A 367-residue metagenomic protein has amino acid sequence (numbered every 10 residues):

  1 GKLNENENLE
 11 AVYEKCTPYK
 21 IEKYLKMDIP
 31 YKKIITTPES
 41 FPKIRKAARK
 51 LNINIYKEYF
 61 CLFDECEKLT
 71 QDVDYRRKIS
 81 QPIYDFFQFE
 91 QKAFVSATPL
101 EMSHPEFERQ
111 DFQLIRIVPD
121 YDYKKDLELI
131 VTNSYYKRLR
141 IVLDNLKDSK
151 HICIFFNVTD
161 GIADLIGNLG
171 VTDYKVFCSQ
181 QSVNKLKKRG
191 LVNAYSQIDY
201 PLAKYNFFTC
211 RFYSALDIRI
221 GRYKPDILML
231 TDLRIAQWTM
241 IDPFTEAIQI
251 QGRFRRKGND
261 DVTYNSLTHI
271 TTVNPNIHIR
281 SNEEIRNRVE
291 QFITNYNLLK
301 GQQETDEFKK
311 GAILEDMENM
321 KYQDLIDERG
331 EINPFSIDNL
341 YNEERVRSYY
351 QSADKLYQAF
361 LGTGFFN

Functional and structural regions predicted by a protein language model:
G1-L3, I34-P38, R138-G170: Conserved strand-helix element at the start of the C-terminal RecA-like helicase core
N6-R49, K188-Y195: Inter-Walker segment of RecA-like/P-loop motor cores
P38-F41, R49-A93: SF2 helicase catalytic motif II
A97-N145: Interdomain hinge/linker at the junction between the two RecA-like core domains of SF2 helicases
Q181-T209: Conserved helicase ATPase core of P-loop NTP-dependent helicases/translocases
D217-D232: A short beta-strand element within the Helicase C-terminal
R234-T263: Conserved SF2 helicase motif VI
N282, N287-N367: The feature captures the C-terminal accessory region of ATP-dependent helicases and related nucleic-acid translocases
